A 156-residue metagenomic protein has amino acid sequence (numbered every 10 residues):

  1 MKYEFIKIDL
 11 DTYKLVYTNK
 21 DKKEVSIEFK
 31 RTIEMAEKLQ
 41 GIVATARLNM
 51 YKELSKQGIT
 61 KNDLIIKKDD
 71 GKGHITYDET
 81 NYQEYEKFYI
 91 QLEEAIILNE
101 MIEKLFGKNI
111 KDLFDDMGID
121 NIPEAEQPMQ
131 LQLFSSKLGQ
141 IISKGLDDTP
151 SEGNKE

Functional and structural regions predicted by a protein language model:
M1-E34: Short, extreme N-terminal segment that most often corresponds to the first beta-strand
K23-E156: Short, surface-exposed, charged amphipathic helix/loop patches that serve as local interaction elements
